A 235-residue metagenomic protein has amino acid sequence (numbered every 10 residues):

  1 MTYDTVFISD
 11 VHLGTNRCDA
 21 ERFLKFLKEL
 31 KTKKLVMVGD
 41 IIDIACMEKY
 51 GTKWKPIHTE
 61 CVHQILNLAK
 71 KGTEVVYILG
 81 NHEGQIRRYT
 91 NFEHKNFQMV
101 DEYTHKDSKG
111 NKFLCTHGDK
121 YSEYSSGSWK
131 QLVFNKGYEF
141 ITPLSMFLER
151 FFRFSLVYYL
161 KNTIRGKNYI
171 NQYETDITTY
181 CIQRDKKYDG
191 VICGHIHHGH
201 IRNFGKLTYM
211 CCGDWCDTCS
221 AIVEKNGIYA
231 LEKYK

Functional and structural regions predicted by a protein language model:
M1, K28-K31, K70, I182-K187 (+1 more regions): Flexible, charged surface loops at secondary-structure boundaries
M1-V6, H105-L114, N203-Y209: Beta-strand-turn-beta hairpins that frame and shape the catalytic cleft of phosphate-ester-processing enzymes
Y3-D4, T15-S108: Core catalytic region of metal-dependent phosphoesterases/phosphodiesterases, especially metallo-beta-lactamase-like
D4-H12, M47-Y50, Y159-N168: Short, basic, glycine/proline-bearing loop/turn elements
V6-I8, V36, V76, F113 (+1 more regions): Hydrophobic "anchor" residues on beta-strands that sit immediately upstream of conserved functional sites
D10, L35, D40, I65 (+5 more regions): Divalent metal-coordination and catalytic microenvironments
K95-D101, L114, D119, Y124-K130 (+1 more regions): Conserved beta-sheet core of the metallophosphoesterase superfamily
T116-D176: Active-site-proximal loop/helix segment associated with metal-binding centers of metalloenzymes
